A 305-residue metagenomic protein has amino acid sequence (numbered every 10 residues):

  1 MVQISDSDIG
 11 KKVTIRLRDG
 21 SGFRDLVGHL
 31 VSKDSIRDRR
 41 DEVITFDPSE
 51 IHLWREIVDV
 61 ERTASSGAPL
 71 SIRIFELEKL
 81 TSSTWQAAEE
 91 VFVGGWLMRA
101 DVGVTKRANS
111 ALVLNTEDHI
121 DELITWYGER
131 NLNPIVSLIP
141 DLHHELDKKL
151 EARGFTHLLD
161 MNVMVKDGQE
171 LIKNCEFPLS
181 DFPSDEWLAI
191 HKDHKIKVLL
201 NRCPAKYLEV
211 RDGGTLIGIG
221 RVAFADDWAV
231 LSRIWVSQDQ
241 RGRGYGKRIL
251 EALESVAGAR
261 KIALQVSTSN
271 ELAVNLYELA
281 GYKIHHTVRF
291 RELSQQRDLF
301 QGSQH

Functional and structural regions predicted by a protein language model:
V2-G10, G22-R24, V31, I44-G128 (+1 more regions): N-terminal charged segments
Q3, W54-K79, N109-L114, M161-V163 (+2 more regions): Short amphipathic alpha-helix that is part of the acyltransferase structural core
E89-G94, K148-T156, P204-G220: Conserved beta-hairpin
E117-T125, R233-Q238, G242-V256, V274-N275 (+1 more regions): Conserved acetyl-CoA-binding loop-helix of GNAT-fold acetyltransferases
S137-H144, R241, A263-V274, F290-R297: Conserved beta-strand-loop-alpha-helix junction that forms the acyl-donor binding cleft
H143-H157, K247, S269-T287: Conserved active-site alpha-helix within GNAT-family acetyltransferase domains
T156-D167, Q265, K283-R297: Conserved catalytic-core motifs of GNAT/GCN5-like acyltransferases
I172-Q238: Flexible, substrate/cofactor-facing loop regions flanked by secondary structure within enzyme catalytic domains
